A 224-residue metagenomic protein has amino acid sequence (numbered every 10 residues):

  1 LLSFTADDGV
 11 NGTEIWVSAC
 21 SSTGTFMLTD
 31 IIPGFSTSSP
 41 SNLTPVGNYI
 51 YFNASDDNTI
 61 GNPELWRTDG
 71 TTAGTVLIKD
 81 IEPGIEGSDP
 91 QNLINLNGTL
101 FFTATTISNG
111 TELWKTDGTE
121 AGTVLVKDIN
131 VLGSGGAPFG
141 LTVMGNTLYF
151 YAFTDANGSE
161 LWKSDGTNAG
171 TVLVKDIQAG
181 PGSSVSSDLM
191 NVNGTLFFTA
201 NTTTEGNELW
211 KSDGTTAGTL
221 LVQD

Functional and structural regions predicted by a protein language model:
L1-D224: Feature 14080 marks short, conserved micro-sites in well-ordered regions that are central to protein function
